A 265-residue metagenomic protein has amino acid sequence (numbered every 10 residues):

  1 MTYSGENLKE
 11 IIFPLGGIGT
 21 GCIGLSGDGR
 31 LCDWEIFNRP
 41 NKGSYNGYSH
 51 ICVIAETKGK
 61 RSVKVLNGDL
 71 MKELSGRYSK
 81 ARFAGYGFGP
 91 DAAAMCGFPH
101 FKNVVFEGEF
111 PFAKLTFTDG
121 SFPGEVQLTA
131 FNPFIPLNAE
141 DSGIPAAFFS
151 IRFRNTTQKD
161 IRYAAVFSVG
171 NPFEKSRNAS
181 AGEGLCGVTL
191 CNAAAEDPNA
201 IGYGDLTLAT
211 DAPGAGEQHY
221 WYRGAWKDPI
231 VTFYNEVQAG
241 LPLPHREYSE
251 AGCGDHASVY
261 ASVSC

Functional and structural regions predicted by a protein language model:
M1-Y78: Beta-strand-rich N-terminal accessory domains
T2, S62-K64, V105, K114-T116 (+6 more regions): Ser/Thr- (and often Asn-) enriched beta-sheet segments in non-cytosolic proteins
G5, C22-G24, Y45, K64 (+5 more regions): Conserved structured core elements
L8-E10, G19-T20, L31, H50 (+7 more regions): Extracellular structured ligand-interaction cores
G29-C32, M71-L74, L115, I135-N138 (+1 more regions): A short local loop/turn or secondary-structure capping micro-motif enriched for an aromatic residue
Y48-D69, R77-K80, F88, A92 (+3 more regions): Carboxylate/His-rich catalytic cores and anion/metal-binding grooves
S75-A146, Y222-V263: Extended, loop-rich substrate-binding clefts of extracytoplasmic carbohydrate-active enzymes
L128, P133-Q238: Polysaccharide-binding surfaces and accessory modules of carbohydrate-active proteins
